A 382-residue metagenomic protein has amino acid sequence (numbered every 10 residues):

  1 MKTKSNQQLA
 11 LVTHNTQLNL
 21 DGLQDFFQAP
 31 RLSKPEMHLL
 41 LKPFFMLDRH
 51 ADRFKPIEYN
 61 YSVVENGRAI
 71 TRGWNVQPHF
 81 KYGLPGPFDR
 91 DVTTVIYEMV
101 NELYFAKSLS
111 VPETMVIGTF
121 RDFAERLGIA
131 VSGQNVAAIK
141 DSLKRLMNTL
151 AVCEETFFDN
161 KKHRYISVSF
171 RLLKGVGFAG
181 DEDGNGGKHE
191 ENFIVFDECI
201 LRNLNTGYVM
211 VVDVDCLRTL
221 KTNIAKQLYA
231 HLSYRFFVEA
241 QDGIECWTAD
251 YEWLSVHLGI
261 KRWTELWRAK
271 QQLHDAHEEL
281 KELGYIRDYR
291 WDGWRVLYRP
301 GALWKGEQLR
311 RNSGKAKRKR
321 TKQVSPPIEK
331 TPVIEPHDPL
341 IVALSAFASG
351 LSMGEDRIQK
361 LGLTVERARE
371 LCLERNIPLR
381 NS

Functional and structural regions predicted by a protein language model:
M1-V342, K360, E366-E374, P378-N381: Charged, alpha-helix-forming regions
A343-A348: Short, amphipathic alpha-helical "recognition" segments used to contact nucleic acids or chromatin
S349-L361: Charged, low-complexity interaction regions
